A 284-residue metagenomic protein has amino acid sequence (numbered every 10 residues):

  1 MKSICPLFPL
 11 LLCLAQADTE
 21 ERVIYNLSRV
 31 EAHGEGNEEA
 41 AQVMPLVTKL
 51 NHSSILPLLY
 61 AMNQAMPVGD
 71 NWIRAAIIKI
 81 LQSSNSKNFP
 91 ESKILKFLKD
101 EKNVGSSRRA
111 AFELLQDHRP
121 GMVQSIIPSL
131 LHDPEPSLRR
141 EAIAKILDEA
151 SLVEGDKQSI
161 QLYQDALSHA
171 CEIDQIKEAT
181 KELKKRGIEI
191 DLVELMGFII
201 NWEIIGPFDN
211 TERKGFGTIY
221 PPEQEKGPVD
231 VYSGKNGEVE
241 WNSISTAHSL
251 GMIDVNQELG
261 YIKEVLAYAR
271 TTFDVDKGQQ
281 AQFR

Functional and structural regions predicted by a protein language model:
M1-P9: Sec-dependent signal peptide recognition, specifically the positively charged N-region followed immediately by
P9-A17: Hydrophobic h-region of N-terminal signal peptides that target proteins for export in Gram-negative bacteria
T19-V30, N51-M62, N85-K99, P120-H132 (+2 more regions): Amphipathic alpha-helical scaffolding segments comprising HEAT/armadillo-like alpha-solenoid repeats
E35-G36, A65-M66, D70, K102-V104 (+2 more regions): Short inter-helical turns and helix N-cap capping residues of alpha-solenoid HEAT/ARM repeat scaffolds
E38-L50, Y60, N71-N85, K96 (+5 more regions): Structural detector for internal amphipathic alpha-helices that build alpha-solenoid repeat scaffolds
A166-M252: Accessory carbohydrate-binding/adhesion or oligomerization-edge regions at the termini of glycan-active proteins
K263-F273: Short beta-strands within extracellular/lumenal beta-sheet-rich domains
V275, Q279-R284: Aromatic-lined ligand-binding clefts that engage carbohydrates, nucleic acids, or primary amines
